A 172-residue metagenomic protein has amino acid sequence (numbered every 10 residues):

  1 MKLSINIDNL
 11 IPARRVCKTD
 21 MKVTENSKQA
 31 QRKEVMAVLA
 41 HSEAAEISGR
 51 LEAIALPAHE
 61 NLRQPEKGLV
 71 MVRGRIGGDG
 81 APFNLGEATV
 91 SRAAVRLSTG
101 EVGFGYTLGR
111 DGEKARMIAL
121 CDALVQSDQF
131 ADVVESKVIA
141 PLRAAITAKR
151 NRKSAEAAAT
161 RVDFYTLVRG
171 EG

Functional and structural regions predicted by a protein language model:
M1-S4, L10: Intrinsically disordered, low-complexity segments enriched in serine/proline and basic residues
D8, A13-V16, D20: Acidic, Ala/Val/Gly-enriched low-complexity intrinsically disordered segments
D20-A55: N-terminal, charge-rich interaction modules
R32, A40-H41, V125-G172: Cysteine/selenocysteine-centered motifs that mediate thiol-based redox chemistry or coordinate metal-sulfur cofactors
A53-S98, F104-G105: Structured beta-strand/loop patches that form or line metal/cofactor-binding pockets in enzymes
G77, A88-V90, G112, T147 (+1 more regions): Short capping/connector residues at structural and topological boundaries
E87-T89, I118, E156-A158: A short, structural micro-pattern
T99-A140: A hydrophobic, small-residue-rich beta->alpha segment in the mid-to-C-terminal subdomain of diverse proteins
